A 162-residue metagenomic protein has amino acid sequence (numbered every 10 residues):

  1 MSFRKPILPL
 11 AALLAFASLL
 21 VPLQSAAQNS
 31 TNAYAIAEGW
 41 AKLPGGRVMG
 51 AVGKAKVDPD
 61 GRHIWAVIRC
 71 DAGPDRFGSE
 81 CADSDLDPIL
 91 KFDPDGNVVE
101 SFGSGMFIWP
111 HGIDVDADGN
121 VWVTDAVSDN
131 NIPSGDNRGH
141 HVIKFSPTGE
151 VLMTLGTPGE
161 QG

Functional and structural regions predicted by a protein language model:
M1-P6: N-terminal secretory signal peptides that target proteins for export/translocation
I7-L8, P147: Sequence-pattern detector for short linear motifs and compositional/periodic biases rather than a specific fold
P9-P22: Bacterial N-terminal signal peptides
S25-G162: Eukaryotic scaffold repeat domains enriched in small/polar residues
